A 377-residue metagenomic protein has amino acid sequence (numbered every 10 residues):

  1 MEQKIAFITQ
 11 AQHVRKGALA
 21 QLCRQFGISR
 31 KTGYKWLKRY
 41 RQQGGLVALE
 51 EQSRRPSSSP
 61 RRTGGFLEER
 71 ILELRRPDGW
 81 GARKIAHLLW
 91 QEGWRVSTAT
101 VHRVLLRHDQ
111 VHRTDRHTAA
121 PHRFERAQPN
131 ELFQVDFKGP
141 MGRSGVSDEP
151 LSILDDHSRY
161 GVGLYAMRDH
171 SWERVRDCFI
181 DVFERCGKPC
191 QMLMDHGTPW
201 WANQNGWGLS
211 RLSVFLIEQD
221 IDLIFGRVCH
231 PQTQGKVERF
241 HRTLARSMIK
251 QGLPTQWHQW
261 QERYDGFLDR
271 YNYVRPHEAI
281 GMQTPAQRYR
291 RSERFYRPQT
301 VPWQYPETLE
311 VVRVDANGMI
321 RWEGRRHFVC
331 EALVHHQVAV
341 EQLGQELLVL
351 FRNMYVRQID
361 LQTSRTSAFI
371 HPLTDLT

Functional and structural regions predicted by a protein language model:
M1-G17, E68-D78: Short, amphipathic alpha-helical "recognition" segments used to contact nucleic acids or chromatin
F7, G33-W36, R70-I71, I85 (+13 more regions): Mobile genetic element proteins and their domesticated derivatives, centered on retroelements and DNA transposons
A18, R24-K35, W90-T100: Short, basic interhelical loop/turn and adjoining N-cap of the next helix at nucleic-acid- or acidic-partner-contacting
G45-M141, S210, T284-E293: Basic, flexible linker segments flanking DNA-binding modules in nucleic acid-interacting mobile-element proteins
R95, A99, L106-Y160, R168-C190 (+3 more regions): Mobile-element integrase/transposase regions, centering on the N-terminal DNA-binding/Zn-coordinating module
F183-G206, R227-C229, Q234, M282-P285: Acidic/histidine-rich, metal-coordinating catalytic segments
L212-R297, L347: Charged alpha-helix within mobile-element recombinases
L268, N272-T377: C-terminal, beta-rich DNA-binding module of retroviral/retroelements integrases
